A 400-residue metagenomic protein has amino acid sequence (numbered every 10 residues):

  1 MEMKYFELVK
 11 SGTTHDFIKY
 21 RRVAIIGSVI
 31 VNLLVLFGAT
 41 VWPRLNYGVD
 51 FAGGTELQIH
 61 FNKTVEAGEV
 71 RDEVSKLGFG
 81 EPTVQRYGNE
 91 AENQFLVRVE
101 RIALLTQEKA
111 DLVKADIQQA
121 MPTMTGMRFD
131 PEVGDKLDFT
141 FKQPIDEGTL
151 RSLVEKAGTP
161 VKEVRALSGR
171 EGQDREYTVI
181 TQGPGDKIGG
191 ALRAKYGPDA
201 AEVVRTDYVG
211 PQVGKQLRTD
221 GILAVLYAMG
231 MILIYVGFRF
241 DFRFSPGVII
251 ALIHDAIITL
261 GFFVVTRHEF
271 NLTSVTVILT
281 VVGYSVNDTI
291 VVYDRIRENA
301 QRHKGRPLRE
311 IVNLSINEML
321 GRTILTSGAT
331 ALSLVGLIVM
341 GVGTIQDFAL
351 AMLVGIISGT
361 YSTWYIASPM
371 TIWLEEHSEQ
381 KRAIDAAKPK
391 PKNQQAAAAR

Functional and structural regions predicted by a protein language model:
M1-R400: A structural signal for conserved, well-ordered secondary-structure elements that form binding/interaction cores
